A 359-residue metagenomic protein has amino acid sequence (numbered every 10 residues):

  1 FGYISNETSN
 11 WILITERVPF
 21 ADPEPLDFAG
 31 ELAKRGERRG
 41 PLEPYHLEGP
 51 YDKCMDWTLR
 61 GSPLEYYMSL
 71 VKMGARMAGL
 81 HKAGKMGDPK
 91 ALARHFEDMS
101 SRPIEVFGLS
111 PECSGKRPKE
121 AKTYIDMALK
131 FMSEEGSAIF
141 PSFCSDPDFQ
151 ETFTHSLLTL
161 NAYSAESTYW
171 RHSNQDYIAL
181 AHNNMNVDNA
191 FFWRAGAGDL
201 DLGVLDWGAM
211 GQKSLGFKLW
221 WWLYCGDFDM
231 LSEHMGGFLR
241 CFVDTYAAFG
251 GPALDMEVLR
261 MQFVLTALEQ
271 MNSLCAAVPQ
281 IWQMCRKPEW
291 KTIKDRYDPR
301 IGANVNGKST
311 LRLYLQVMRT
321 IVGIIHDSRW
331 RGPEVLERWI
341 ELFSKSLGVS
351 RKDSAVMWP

Functional and structural regions predicted by a protein language model:
F1-W11: Short beta-strand micro-motifs within the conserved protein kinase catalytic domain, predominantly in the N-lobe
W11-L13, D201-G203: Core residues of folded domains in eukaryotic genome-function proteins
L13-F20: Short pocket-lining segment of the protein kinase catalytic domain that shapes the ATP-binding cleft
P23-H182, W193-G198, S309, L315-P359: ATP-dependent phospho-/nucleotidyl transfer catalytic cores
M73-R76, L80, L265, E269-S273: Alpha-helical scaffold segments in carbohydrate-active enzymes
N184, D206: Conserved catalytic-loop position in the HRD/HxD motif
V187-D188: Catalytic-loop Lys-Pro-X-Asn motif of eukaryotic-like protein kinases
A209-G251, E269-A303, L313-I324: Active-site activation/catalytic loop segments of kinase-like enzymes and analogous catalytic loops in related
